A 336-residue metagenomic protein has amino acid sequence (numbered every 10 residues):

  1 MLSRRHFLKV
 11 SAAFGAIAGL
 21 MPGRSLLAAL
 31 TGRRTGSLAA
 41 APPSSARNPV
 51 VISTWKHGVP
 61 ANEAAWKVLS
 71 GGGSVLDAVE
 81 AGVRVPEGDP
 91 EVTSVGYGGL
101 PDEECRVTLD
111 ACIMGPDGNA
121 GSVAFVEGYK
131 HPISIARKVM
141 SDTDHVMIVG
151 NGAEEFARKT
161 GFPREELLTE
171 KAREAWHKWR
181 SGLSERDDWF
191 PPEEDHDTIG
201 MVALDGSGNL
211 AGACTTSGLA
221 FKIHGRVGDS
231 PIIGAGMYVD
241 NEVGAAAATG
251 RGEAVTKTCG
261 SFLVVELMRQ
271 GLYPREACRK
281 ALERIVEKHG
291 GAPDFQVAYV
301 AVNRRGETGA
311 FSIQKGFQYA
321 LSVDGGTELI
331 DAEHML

Functional and structural regions predicted by a protein language model:
L2-S3, K9-I17, L30-L336: Alpha/propeptide regions of enzymes that mature by internal proteolysis
M21-L26: Hydrophobic membrane-targeting signal helices
